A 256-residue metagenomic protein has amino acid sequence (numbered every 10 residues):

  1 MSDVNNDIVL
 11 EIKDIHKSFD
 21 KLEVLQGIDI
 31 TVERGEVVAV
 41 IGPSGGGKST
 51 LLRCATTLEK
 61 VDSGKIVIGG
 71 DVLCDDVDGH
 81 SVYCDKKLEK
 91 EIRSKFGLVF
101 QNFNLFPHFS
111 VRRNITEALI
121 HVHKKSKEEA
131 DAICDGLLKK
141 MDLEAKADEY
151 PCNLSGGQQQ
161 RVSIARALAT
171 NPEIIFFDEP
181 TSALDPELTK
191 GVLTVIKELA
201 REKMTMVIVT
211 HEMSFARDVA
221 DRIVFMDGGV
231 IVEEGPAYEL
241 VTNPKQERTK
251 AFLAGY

Functional and structural regions predicted by a protein language model:
T56: Helix-to-loop junction immediately C-terminal to a conserved catalytic motif
D71-V77, H123, K127-K146: Conserved ABC ATPase "signature" region
L73-G97, N243-P244: ABC ATPase NBD coupling module
Y150-L154, Q158: Conserved ABC ATPase signature
A169-E173: A short, proline-enriched helix->beta-strand linker immediately N-terminal to the Walker B motif in ABC-type P-loop
I175-D178: Catalytic Walker B motif of ABC-type/P-loop ATPase nucleotide-binding domains
